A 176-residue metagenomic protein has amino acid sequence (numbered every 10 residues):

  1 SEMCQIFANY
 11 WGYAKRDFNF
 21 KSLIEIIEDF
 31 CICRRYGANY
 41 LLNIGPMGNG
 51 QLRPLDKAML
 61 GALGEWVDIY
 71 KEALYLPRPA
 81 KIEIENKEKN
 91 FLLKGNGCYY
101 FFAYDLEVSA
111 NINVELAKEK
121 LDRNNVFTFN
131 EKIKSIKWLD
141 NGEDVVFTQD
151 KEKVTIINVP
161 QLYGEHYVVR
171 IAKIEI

Functional and structural regions predicted by a protein language model:
S1-I176: Mature catalytic domains of secreted/periplasmic carbohydrate-active enzymes
